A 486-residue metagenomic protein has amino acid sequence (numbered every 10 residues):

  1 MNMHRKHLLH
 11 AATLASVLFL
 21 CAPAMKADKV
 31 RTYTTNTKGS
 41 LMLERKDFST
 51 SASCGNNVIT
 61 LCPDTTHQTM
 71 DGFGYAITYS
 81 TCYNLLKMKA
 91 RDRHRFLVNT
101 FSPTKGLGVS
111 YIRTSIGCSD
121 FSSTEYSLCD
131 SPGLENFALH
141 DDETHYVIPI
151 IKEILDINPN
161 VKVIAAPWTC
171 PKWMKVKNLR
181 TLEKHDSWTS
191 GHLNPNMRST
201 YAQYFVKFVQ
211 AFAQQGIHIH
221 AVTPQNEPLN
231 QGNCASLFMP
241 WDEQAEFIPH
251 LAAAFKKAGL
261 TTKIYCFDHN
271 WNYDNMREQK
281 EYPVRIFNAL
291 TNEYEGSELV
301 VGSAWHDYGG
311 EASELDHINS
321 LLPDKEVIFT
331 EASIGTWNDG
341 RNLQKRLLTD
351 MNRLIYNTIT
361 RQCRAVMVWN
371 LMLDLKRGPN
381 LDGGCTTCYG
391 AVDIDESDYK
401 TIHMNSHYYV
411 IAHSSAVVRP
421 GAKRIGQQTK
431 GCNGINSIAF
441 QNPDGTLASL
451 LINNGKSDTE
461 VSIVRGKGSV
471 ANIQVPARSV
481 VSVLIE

Functional and structural regions predicted by a protein language model:
M1-K29: Bacterial Sec-dependent N-terminal signal peptides
D28-G39, L43, T50-N57, V163-A165 (+2 more regions): Substrate-binding and catalytic surfaces of secreted/luminal carbohydrate-active proteins
S40-I219, P240, A245, P249: N-terminal catalytic cores of secreted or lumenal carbohydrate-active enzymes
P63-T65, G74-T81, I116-C118, P167-T169 (+4 more regions): Short, flexible loop/turn elements at secondary-structure junctions
M70-F73, V109-Y111, I116, F121 (+6 more regions): Long, contiguous hydrophobic alpha-helical segments, chiefly transmembrane helices and signal peptides
F121-E125, P171-K184, L229-N233, Y273-R277 (+2 more regions): Short acidic/His/Gly/Ser-rich catalytic and metal-binding motifs that mark active-site loops of diverse hydrolases
